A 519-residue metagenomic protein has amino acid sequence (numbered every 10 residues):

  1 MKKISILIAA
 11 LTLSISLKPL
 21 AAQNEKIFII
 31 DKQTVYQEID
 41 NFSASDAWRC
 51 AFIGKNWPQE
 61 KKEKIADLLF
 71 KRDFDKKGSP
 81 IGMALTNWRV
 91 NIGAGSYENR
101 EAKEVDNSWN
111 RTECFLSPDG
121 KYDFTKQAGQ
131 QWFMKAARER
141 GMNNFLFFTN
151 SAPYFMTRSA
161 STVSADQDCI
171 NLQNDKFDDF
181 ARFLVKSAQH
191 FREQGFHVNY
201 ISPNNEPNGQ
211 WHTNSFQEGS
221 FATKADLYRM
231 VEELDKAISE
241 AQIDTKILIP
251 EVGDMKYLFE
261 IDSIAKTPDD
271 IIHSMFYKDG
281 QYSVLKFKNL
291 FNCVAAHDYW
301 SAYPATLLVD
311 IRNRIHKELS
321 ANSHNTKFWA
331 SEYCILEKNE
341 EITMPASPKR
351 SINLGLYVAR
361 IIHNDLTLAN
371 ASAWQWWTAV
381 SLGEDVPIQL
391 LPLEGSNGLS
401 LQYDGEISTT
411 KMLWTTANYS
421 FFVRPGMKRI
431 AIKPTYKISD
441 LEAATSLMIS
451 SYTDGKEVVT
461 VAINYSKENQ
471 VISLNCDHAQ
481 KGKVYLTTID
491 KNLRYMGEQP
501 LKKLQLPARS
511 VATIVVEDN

Functional and structural regions predicted by a protein language model:
M1-N24: Bacterial Sec-dependent N-terminal signal peptides
E25-V198, E218-Y228, E232, K236: N-terminal catalytic cores of secreted or lumenal carbohydrate-active enzymes
D40-D46, T86-I92, S96, N144-F148 (+6 more regions): Structural recognition of the beta-strand scaffold that forms the well-ordered cores of secreted hydrolase catalytic
T149-A152, A188-F216, N289-N292, A296-W300: Active-site groove signature of glycoside hydrolases
E218-I361, L368: Noncatalytic carbohydrate-binding groove/subsite architecture in carbohydrate-active enzymes
K327-F421, I430-I438: Aromatic/acidic polysaccharide-binding cleft in carbohydrate-active enzymes
I438-Q480, R509: Carbohydrate-binding surface patches
G497-N519: C-terminal beta-strand-rich structural cap/linker in extracellular carbohydrate-active enzymes
